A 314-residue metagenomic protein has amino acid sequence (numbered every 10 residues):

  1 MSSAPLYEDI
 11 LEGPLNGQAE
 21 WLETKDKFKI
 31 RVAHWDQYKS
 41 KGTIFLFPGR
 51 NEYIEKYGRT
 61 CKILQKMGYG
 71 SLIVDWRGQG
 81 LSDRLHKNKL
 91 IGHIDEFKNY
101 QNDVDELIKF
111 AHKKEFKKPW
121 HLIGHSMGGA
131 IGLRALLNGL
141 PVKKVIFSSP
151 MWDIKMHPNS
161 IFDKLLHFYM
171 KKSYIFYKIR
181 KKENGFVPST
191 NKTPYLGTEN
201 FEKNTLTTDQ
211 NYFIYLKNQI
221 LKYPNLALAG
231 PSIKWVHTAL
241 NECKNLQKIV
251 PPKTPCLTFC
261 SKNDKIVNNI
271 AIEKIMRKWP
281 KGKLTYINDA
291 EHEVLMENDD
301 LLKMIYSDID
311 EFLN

Functional and structural regions predicted by a protein language model:
M1-T24, F28-D36: An N-terminal hydrophobic leader/cap segment in hydrolases
P48-E52: Active-site glycine-rich loops that stabilize anionic/oxyanionic intermediates across multiple enzyme folds
I54, R59-K87: Conserved alpha/beta-hydrolase
G92-H112: Alpha/beta-hydrolase active-site loop
I131-Y223: Alpha/beta-hydrolase-fold enzymes
P252, T258-C260, D264: Short beta-strand/loop motif that positions the catalytic acidic residue of the alpha/beta-hydrolase fold
T254, N268-R277: Short alpha-helix in the alpha/beta-hydrolase fold that links the catalytic acid
K283, N288-N314: Catalytic active-site module of serine/aspartate enzymes centered on a nucleophile-bearing elbow/loop
